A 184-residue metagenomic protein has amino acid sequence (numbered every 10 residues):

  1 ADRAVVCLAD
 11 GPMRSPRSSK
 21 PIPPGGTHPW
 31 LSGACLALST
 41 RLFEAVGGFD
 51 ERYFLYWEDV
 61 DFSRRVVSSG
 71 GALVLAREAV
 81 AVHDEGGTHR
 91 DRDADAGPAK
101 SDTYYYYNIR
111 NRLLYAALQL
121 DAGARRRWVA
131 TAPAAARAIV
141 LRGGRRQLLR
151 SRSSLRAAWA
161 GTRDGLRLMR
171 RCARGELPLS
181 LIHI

Functional and structural regions predicted by a protein language model:
A1-G47, R52: Acidic/His-rich active-site region of diverse nucleotide-sugar glycosyltransferases
A37, L75, Y106: Short aromatic/basic micro-patch
F43-E44, E51-F54, V60-V82, G87: Catalytic donor-sugar/metal-binding loop of nucleotide-sugar-dependent glycosyltransferases
S63-R64, L113, R163: Non-transmembrane alpha-helical segments in soluble domains of secreted/periplasmic/extracellular proteins
V82-R110, R146-S154: Nucleotide-sugar-dependent glycosyltransferase catalytic core
P98, D102-V129: Compositionally biased, charge-rich terminal segments
D121-L181: Non-catalytic, C-terminal membrane-associated alpha-helical segments of glycosyltransferases
